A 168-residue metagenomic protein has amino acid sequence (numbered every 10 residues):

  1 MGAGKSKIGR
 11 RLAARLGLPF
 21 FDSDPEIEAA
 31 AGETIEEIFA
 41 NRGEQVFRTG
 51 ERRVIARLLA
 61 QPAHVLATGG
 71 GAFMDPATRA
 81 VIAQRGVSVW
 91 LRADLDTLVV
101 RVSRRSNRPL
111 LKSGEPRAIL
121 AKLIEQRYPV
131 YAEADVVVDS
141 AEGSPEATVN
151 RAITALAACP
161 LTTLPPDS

Functional and structural regions predicted by a protein language model:
G2: Walker A (P-loop) phosphate-binding loop of P-loop NTPases
S6: Walker A/P-loop
R11, R15, E125-S168: NTP-dependent small-molecule kinase module
P19-A72, P76-A83, N107-R108, A121 (+1 more regions): ATP-dependent small-molecule kinase phosphotransfer cores that center on conserved nucleotide phosphate-binding segments
I38, K112-G114, V136: Amphipathic, hydrophobic secondary-structure cores in small proteins
G70-A72, D94-D96, G143-S144: Short glycine-rich anion-binding loops that position phosphate/pyrophosphate groups of nucleotides and phosphorylated
Q84-P129: A glycine- and Lys/Arg-enriched "phosphate-lid" helix/loop adjacent to the NTP-binding pocket of small-molecule kinases
